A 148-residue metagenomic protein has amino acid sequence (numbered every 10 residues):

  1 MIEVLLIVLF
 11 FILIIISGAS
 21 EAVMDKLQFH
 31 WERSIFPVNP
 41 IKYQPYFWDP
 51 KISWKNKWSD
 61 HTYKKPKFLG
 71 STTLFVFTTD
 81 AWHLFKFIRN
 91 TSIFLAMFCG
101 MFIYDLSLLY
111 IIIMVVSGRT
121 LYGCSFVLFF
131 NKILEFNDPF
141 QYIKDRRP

Functional and structural regions predicted by a protein language model:
I2-P148: Catalytic phosphate/metal-binding cores of nucleic-acid and nucleotide-processing enzymes, i.e., regions that mediate
